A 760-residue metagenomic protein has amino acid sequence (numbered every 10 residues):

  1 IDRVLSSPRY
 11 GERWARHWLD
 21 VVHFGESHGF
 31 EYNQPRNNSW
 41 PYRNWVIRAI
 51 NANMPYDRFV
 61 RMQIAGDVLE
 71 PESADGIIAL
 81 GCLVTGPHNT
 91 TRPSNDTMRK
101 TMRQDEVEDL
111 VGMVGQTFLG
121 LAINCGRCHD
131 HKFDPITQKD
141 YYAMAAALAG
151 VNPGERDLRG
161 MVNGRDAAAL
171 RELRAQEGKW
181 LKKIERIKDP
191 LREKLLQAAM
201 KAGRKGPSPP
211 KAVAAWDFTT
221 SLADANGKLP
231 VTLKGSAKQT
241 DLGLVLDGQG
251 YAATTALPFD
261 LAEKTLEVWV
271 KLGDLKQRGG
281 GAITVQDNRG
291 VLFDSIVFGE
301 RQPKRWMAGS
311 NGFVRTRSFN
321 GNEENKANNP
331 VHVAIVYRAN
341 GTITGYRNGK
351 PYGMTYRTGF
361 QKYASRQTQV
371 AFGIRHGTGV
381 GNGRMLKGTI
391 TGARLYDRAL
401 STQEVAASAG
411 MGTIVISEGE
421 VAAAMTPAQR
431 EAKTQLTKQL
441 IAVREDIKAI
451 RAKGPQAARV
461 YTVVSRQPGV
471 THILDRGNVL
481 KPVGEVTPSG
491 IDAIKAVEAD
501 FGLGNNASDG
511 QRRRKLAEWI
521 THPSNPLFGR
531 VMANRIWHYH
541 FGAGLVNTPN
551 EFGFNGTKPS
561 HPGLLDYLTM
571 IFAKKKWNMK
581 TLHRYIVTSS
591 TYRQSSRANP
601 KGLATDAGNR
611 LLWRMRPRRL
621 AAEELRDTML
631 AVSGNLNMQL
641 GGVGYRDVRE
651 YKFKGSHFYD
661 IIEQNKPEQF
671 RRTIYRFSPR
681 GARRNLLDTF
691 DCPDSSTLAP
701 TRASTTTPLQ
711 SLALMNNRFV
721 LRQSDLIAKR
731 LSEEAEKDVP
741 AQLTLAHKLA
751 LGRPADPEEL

Functional and structural regions predicted by a protein language model:
I1-R9, H23-S73, K179-R204, S417-F670 (+3 more regions): Primarily short, surface-exposed interaction patches in extracytoplasmic proteins
S27-H28, T91-R92, S221-G227, Q277 (+2 more regions): Short, solvent-exposed loop/turn elements at domain surfaces
L69-R171, A175, L687, A699-R702 (+1 more regions): Sequence context surrounding c-type heme c attachment/ligation sites in exported
P87-R99, L119-A122, L244, R305-G309 (+4 more regions): Active-site-adjacent bridging/hinge elements
D157-I184, G412-M425: Charged, amphipathic alpha-helical linkers/stalks
R186-A458, M629: Extracellular glycan-associated modules
